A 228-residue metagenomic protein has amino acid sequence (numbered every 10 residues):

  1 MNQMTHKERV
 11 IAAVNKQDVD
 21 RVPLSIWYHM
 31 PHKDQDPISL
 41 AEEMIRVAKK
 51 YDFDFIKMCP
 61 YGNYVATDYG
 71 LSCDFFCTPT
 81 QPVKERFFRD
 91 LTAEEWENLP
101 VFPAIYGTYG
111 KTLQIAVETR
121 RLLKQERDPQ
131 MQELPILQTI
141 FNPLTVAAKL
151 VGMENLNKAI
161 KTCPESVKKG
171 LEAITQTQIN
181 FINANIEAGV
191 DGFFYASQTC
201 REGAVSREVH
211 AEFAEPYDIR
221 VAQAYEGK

Functional and structural regions predicted by a protein language model:
M1-D34, I38, E43, V101-K228: Active-site loop segments of alpha/beta catalytic cores
V19-D20, L24, P82-A93: Short, compositionally biased low-complexity segments
P37-A66: Segments that shape or occlude catalytic/ligand-binding pockets
F53-C59, F87-L91, V167-G170, A224-G227: Short C-terminal domain-edge/linker segments immediately following a structured domain
F55-Q81, F87-F88, W96-A104, V190-E208: Glycine-rich, proline-tolerant flexible connector loops at the mouths of alpha/beta enzymes
